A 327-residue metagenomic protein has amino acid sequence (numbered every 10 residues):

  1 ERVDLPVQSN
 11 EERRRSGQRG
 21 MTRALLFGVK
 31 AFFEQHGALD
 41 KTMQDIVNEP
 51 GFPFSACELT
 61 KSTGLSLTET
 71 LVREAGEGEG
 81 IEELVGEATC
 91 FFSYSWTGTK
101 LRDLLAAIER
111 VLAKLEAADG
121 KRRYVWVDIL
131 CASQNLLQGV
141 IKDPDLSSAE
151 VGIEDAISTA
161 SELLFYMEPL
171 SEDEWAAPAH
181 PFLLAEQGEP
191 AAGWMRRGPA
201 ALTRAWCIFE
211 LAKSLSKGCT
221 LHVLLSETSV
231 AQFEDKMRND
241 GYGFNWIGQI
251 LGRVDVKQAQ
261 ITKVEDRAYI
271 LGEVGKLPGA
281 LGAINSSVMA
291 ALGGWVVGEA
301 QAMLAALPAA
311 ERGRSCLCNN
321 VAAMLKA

Functional and structural regions predicted by a protein language model:
E1-A327: The feature represents the membrane-entry module of six-transmembrane cation channels
